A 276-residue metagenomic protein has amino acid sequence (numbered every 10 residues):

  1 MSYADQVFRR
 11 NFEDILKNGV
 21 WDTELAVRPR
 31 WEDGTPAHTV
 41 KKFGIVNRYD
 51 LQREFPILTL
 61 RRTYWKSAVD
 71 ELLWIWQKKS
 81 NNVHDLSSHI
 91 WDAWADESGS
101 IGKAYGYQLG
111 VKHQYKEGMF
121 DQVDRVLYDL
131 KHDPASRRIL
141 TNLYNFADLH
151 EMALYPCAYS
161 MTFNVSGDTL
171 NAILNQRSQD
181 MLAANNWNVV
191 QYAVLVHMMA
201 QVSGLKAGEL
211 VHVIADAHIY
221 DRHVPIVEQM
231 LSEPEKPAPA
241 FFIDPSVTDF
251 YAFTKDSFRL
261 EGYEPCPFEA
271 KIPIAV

Functional and structural regions predicted by a protein language model:
M1-V276: Terminal, non-catalytic protein-protein interaction segments that mediate quaternary/complex assembly
